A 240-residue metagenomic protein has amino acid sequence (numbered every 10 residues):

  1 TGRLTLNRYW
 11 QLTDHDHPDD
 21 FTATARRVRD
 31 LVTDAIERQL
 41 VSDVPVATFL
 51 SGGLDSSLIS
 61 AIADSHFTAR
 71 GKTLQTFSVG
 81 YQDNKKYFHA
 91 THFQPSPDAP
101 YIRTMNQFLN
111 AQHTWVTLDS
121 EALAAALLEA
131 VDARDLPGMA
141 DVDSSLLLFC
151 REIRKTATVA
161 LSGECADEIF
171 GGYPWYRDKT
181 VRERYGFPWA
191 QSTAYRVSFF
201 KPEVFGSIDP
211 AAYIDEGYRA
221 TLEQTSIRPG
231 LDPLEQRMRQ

Functional and structural regions predicted by a protein language model:
T1-W10: Non-catalytic substrate-recognition/targeting regions of SAM-dependent transferases
Q11-Q240: ATP-dependent adenylate-handling active sites, centered on carboxylate activation for C-N bond formation
